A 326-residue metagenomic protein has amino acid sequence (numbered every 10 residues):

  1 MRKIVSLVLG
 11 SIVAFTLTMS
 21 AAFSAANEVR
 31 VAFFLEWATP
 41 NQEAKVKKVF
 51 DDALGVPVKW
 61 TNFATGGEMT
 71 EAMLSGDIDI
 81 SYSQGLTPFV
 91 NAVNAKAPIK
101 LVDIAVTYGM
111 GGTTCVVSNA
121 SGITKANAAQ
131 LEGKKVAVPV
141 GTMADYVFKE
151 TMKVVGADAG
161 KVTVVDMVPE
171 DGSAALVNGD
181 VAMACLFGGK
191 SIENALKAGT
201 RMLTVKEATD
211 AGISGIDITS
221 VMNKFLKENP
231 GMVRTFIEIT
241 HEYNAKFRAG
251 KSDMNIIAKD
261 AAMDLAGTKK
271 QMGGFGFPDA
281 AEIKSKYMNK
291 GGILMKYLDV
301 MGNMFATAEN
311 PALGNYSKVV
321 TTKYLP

Functional and structural regions predicted by a protein language model:
M1-L9: Bacterial N-terminal signal peptides that target proteins for export
L9-T18: Bacterial N-terminal signal peptides
A26-V155, T163-D166, A182, L186-G189 (+1 more regions): Short, glycine-/small- and polar/acidic-enriched structural segments that line small-molecule recognition paths
V49-V56, I123, E207-A211, A280-M295: Short, solvent-exposed loop/beta-turn-alpha elements that line the ligand-binding surface or hinge of extracytoplasmic
V106-V117, T200-F225, D279, K318-P326: Periplasmic-binding protein-like
V165, D171-D260: Pocket-lining segment of extracytoplasmic ligand-binding domains
K227-A308: Secondary-structure end/capping motifs
L298-P326: Conserved C-terminal helix/tail region of periplasmic/extracytoplasmic solute-binding proteins
